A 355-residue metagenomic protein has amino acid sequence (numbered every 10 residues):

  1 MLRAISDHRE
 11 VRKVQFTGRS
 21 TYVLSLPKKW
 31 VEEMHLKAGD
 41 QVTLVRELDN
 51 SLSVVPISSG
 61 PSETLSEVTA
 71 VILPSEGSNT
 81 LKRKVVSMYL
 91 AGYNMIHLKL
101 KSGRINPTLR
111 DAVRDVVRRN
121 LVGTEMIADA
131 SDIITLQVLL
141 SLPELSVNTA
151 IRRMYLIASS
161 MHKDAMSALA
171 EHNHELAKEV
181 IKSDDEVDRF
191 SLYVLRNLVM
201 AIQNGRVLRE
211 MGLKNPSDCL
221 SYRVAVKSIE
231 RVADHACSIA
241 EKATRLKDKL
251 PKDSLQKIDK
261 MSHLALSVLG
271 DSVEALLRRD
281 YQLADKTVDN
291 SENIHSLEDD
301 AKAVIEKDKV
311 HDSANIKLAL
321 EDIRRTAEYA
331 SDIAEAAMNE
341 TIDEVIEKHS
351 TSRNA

Functional and structural regions predicted by a protein language model:
L2-V14, R19-T21, S25-A355: Cytosolic, long alpha-helical scaffolding segments
